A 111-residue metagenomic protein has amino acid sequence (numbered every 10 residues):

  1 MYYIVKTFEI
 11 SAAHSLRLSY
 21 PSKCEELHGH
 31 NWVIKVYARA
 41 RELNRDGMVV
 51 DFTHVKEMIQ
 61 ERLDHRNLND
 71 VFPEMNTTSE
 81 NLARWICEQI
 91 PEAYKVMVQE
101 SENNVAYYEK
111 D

Functional and structural regions predicted by a protein language model:
M1-D111: Charge-rich, low-complexity N-terminal segments
